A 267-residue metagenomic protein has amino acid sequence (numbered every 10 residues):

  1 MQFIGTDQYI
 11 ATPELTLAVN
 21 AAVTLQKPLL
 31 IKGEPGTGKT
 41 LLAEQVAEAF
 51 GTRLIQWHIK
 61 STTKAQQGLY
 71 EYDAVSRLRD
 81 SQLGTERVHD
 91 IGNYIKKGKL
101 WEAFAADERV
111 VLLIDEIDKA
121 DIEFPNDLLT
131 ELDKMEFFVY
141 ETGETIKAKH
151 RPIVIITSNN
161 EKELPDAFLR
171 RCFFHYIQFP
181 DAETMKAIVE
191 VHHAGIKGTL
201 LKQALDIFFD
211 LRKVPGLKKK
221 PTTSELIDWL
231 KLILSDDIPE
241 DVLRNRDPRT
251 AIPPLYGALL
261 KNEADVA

Functional and structural regions predicted by a protein language model:
M1-A267: C-terminal regulatory/interaction module of P-loop NTP-utilizing enzymes
